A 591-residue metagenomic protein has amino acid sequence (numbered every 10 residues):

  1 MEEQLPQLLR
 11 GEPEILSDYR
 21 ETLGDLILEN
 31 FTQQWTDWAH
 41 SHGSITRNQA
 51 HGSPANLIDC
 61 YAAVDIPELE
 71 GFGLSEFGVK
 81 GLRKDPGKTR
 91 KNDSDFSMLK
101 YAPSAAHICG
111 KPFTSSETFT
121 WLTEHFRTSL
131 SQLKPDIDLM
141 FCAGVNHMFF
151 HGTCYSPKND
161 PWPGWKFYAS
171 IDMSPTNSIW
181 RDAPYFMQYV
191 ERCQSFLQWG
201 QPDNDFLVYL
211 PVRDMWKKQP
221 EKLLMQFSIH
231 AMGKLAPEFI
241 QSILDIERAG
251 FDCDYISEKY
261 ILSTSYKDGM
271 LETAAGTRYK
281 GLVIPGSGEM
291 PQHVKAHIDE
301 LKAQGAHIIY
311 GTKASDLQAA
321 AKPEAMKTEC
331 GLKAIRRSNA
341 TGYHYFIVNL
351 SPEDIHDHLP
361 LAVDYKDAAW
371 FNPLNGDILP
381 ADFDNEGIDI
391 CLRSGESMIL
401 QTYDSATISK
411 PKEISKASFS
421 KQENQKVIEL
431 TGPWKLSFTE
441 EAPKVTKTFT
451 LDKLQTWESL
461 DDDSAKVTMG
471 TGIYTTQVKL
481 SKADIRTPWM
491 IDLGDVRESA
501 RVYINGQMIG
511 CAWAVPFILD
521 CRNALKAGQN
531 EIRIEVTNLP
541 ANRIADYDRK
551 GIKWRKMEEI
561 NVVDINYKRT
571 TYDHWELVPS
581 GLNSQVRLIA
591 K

Functional and structural regions predicted by a protein language model:
M1-P67, F72-T471, K479-A483, I509 (+2 more regions): Carbohydrate-binding surfaces of carbohydrate-active enzymes
W35, T46, R501-V502, R543-I544: Carbohydrate-binding surfaces in secreted/extracellular proteins
P360, V478-N505, I532-V536: Aromatic-lined ligand-binding clefts that engage carbohydrates, nucleic acids, or primary amines
M398-L400, W489, K526-I552: Short, well-structured beta-strand segments enriched in hydrophobic/aromatic residues within extracellular or lumenal
A406-G432, L539-L588: Glycine/proline-rich low-complexity spacer/linker segments in large multi-domain proteins
D462, D495, V502-I509, E559-V563 (+2 more regions): Disulfide-rich extracellular domains of secreted proteins
G472-Y474, L582: Hydrophobic core residues within well-ordered beta-strands of beta-rich domains
G494-V502, M508-N523: Membrane-proximal, cysteine-centered motifs at transmembrane boundaries in secretory-pathway and membrane proteins
